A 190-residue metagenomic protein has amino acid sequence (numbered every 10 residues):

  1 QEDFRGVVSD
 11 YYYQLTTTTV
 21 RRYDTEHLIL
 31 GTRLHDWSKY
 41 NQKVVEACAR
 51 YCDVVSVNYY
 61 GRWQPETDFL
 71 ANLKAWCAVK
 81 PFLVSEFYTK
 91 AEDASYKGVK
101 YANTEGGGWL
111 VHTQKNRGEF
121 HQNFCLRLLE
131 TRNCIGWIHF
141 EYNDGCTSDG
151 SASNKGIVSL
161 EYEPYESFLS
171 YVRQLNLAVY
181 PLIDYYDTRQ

Functional and structural regions predicted by a protein language model:
Q1, S9-D10, V20, W137 (+2 more regions): Generic intrinsically disordered, low-complexity segments enriched for polar/acidic and small residues
D3-T18, R22-G106, Q122-L126: Glycoside hydrolase catalytic-domain groove-lining segments
S85-F87, T104-S159: Substrate-binding cleft of secreted/luminal carbohydrate-active enzymes
F140-Q190: Aromatic-rich peripheral "rim/lid" segments of glycoside hydrolase catalytic domains that contact and position glycan
